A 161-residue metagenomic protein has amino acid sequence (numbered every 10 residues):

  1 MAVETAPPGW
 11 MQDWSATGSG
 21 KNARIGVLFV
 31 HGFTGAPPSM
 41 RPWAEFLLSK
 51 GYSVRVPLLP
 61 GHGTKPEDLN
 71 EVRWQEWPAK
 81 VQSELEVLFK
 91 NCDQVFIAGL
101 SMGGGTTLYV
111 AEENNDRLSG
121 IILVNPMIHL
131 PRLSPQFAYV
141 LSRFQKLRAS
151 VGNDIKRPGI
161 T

Functional and structural regions predicted by a protein language model:
E4-K65: Short, surface-exposed "cap/lid" segments of acyl-processing enzymes
K50, N91, N114: Conserved dinucleotide-binding and phosphotransfer motif residues
K65-N91, F96: Catalytic nucleophile-loop/oxyanion-hole region of alpha/beta-hydrolase and closely related hydrolase-like folds
Q94, R117-L118: Local beta-strand N-terminus motif with an aromatic residue
G99-G103, T107: Gly/Ala-rich beta-loop-alpha elbow adjacent to hydrolase catalytic centers
Y109-E113: Active-site signature of alpha/beta-hydrolase-fold catalytic machinery across serine- and Asp/Cys-nucleophile hydrolases
R117, P126-T161: The alpha/beta-hydrolase serine catalytic core
